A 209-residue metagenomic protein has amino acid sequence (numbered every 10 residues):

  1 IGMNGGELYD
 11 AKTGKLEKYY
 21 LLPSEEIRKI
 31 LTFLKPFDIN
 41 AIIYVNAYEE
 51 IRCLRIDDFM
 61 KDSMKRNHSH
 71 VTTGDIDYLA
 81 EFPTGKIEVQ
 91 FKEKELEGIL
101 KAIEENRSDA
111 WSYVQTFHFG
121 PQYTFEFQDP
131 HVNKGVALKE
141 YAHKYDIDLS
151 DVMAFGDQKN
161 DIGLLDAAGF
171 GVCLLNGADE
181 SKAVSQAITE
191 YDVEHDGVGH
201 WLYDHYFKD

Functional and structural regions predicted by a protein language model:
I1-E25: Alpha-helical substrate-recognition element adjacent to the catalytic core
M3, V45, L174-N176: Beta->alpha turn/N-cap motifs
G6, P23-I27, L96, K159 (+2 more regions): Alpha-helix N-cap/helix-start and coil->helix boundary motif
E7-Y9, Y48-C53, D161: Short, active-site-adjacent cap segments at secondary-structure transitions
K12-K15, A80-P83, F119-Q122, D166 (+1 more regions): Short glycine-enriched loop/turn motifs at secondary-structure junctions
E17-Y20, D58-S63, P130-H131, Y191 (+1 more regions): Short, hinge-like loop/turn segments at secondary-structure boundaries
K29, F33, F37-N40, Y44-F155: Conserved acidic, metal-coordinating active-site core of Asp-based, Mg2+-dependent phosphoryl-transfer enzymes
E126-D209: Mg2+-dependent phosphoryl-transfer enzymes with acidic/Ser/Thr/Gly-rich catalytic loops
